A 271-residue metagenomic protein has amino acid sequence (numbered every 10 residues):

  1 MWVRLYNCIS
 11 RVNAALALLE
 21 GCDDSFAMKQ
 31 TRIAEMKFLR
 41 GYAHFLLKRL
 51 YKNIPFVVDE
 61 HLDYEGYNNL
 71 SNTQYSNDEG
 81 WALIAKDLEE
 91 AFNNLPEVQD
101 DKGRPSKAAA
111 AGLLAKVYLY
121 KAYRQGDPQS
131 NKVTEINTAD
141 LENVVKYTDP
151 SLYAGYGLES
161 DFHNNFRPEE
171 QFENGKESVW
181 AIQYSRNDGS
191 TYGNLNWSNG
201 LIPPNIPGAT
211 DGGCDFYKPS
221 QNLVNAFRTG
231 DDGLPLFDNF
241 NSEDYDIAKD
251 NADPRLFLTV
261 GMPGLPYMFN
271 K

Functional and structural regions predicted by a protein language model:
M1, V58, E89-F92, R104-A109 (+1 more regions): An aromatic- and glycine-enriched ligand-binding surface/loop that stacks and positions planar moieties
M1-Y51, Y67-A82, K86-R104, E243-Y245 (+3 more regions): Conserved, well-structured interaction surfaces
V12, G41, I84, A115 (+2 more regions): Residue-level preference for non-acidic, small/hydrophobic
A17-E20, F45-R49, L113-G126: Short glycine/serine- and small hydrophobic-enriched flexible loop segments
K48-H61: Short, well-structured active-site flanking segments
N53, Y64-E65, D127: Generic secondary-structure boundary signal with a strong preference for alpha-helix termini
E60-N68: Short linear capping/connector segments at secondary-structure termini
